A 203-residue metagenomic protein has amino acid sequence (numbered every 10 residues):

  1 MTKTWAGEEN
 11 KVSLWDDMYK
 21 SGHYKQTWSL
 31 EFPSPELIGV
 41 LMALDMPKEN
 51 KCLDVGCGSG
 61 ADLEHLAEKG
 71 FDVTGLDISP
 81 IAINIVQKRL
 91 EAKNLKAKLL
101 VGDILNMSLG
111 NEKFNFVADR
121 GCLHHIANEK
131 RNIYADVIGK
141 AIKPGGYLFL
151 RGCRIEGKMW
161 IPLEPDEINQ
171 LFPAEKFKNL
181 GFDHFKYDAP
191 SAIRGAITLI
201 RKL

Functional and structural regions predicted by a protein language model:
M1-L109, I126-V137, A141, G146-L203: Class I (Rossmann-like) S-adenosyl-L-methionine-dependent methyltransferase catalytic domain, capturing the SAM-binding
L109-V117: A short acidic, Gly/Pro-enriched loop at the edge of an enzyme's catalytic core that lines a small-molecule cofactor
G121-H125: Short catalytic micro-motifs in class I SAM-dependent methyltransferases
